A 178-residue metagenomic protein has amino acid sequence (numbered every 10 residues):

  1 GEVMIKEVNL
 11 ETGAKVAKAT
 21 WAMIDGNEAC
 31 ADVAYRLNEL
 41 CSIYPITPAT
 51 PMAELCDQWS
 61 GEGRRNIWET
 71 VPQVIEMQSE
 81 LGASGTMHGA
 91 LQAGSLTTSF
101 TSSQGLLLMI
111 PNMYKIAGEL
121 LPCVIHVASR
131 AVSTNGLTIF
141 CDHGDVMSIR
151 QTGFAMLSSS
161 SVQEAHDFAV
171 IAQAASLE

Functional and structural regions predicted by a protein language model:
G1-M4, S176-E178: Short intrinsically disordered, low-complexity coil segments enriched in acidic
V3-S148, G153, S161, V170: Thiamine diphosphate
M156-E178: Structural signature of the thiamine diphosphate
